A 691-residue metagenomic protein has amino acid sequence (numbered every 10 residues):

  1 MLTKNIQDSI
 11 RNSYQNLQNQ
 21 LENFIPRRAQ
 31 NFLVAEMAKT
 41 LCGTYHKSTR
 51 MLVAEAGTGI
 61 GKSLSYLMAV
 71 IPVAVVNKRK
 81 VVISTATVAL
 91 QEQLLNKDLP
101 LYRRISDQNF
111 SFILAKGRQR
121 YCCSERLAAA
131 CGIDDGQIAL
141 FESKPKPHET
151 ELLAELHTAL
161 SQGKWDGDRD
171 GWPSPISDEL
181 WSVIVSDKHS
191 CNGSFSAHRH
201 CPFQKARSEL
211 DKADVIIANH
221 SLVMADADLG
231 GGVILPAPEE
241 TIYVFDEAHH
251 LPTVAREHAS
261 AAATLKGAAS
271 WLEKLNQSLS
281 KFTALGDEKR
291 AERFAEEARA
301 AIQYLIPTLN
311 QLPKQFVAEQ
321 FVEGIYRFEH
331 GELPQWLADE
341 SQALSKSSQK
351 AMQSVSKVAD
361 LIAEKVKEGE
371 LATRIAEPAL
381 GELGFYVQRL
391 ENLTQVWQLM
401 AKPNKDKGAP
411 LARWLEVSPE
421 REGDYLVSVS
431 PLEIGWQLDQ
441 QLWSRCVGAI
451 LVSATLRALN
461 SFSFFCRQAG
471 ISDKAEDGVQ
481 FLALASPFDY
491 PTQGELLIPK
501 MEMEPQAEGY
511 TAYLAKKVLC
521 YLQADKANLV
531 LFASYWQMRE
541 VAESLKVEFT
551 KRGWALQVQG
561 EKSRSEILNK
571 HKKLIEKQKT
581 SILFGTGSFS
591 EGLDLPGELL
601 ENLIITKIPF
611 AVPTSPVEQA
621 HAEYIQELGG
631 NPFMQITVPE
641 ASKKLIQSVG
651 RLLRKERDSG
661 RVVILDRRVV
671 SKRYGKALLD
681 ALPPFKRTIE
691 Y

Functional and structural regions predicted by a protein language model:
L2-Q20, K47, T58, N77-V81 (+3 more regions): A substrate-engagement module of RecA-like helicase motors
A38-C42, S63-N77, K97-L101: Walker A/P-loop NTP-binding motif
H46-M68: Walker A/P-loop
Y66, P72, A89-E92, K97-P100 (+4 more regions): Signature of the SF2 helicase/ATPase Hel1-core->accessory helical subdomain module
S182-I216, M224-I234, L361-K500, S563-G587: A contiguous, basic/glycine-rich beta-loop/short-helix subdomain that forms a polymer-engagement track
Q440, P499-A533: Conserved interdomain hinge at the start of the Helicase C-terminal
P487, P499-G509, E561-V670: Conserved RecA-like P-loop NTPase helicase motor core
A533-G560: Conserved helicase motor "Helicase C" RecA-like lobe of SF1/SF2 P-loop NTPases
